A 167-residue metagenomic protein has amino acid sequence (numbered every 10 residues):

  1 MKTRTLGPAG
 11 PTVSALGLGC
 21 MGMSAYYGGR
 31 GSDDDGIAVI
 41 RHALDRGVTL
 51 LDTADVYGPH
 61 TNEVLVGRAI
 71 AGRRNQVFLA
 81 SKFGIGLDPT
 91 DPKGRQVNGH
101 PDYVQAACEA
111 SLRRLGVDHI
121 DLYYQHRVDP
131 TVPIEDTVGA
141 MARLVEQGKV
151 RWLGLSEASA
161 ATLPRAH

Functional and structural regions predicted by a protein language model:
M1-F78: N-terminal binding-site loop/beta-alpha segment at the start of enzyme catalytic domains that lines or forms
G17-G19, A54, A80-K82, Y123-H126 (+1 more regions): A cross-family glycoside hydrolase active-site/sugar-binding cleft signature
Y27, D88-H167: Glycine/proline-rich, positively charged, aromatic-decorated active-site loop/lid region on the catalytic face
D35-A38, H42, R46, R68 (+5 more regions): Residues within well-formed alpha-helices
A54-E63, G84, S156-T162: Short, solvent-exposed turn/loop segments enriched in Gly/Ser/Thr/Pro and often Arg
Q76-D88: A short, structured active-site edge motif that brings together acidic residues
